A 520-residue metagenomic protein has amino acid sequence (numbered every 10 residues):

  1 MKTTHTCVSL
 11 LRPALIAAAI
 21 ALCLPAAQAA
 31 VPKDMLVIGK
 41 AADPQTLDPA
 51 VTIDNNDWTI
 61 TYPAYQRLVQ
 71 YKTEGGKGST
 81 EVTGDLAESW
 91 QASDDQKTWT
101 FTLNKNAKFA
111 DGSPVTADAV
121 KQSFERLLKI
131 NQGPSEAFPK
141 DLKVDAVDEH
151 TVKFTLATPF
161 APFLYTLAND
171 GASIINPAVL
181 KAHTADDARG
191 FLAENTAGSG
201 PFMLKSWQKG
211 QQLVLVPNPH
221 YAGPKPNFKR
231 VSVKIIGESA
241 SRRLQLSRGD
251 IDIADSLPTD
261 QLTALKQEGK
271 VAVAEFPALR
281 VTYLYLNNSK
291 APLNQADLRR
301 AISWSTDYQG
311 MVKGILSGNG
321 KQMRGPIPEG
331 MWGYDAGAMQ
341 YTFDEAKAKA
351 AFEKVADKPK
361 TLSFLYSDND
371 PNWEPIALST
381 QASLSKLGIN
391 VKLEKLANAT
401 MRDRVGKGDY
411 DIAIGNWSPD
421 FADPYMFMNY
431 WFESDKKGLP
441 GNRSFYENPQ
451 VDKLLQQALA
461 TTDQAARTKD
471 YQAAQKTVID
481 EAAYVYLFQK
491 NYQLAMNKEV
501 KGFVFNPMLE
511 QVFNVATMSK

Functional and structural regions predicted by a protein language model:
V37, T116-S123, E149-T155, G200-P201 (+4 more regions): Alpha-helical secondary-structure segments
K40-D94, E125, A197-G198: N-terminal lobe/hinge region of extracytoplasmic solute-binding protein
V69-K77, N169-P226, A346, A350: Gly/Pro-rich hinge or "lid" segments in bacterial periplasmic/extracellular proteins
K97, N390-M401, G406, N429-K498: Extracytoplasmic/peripheral linker and loop segments enriched in polar/acidic and small residues with frequent Thr/Pro
T102, E136-K181: Surface-exposed binding/hinge segments that line and control ligand-binding clefts or catalytic entry sites
N104, N218-A264, N390: Ligand-site clamp/hinge motif
P217-P219, N294-A382, L387, E447 (+2 more regions): Append "and occasionally in soluble cytosolic enzymes with long acidic Gly/Pro-rich linkers
L494-K520: Long beta-strand-rich cores associated with HINT superfamily self-processing modules
